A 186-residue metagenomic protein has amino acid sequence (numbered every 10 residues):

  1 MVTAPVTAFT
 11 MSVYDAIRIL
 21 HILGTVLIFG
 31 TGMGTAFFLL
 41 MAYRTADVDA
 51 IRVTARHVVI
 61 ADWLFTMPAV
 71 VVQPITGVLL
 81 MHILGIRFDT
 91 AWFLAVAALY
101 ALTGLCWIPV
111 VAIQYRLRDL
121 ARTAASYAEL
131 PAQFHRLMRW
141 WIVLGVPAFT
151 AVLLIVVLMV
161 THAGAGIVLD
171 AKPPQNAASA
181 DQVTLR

Functional and structural regions predicted by a protein language model:
V2-R186: Polytopic transmembrane helical bundles with strong interfacial aromatic enrichment
